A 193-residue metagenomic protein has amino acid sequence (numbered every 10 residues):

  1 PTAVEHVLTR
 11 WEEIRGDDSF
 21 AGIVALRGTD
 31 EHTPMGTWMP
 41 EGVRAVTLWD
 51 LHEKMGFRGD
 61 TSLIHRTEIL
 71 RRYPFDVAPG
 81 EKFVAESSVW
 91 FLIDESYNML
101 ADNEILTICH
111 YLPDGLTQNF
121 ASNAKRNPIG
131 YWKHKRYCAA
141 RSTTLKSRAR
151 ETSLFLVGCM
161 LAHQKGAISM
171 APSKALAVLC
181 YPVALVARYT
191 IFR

Functional and structural regions predicted by a protein language model:
T2, H6-T9, S88, L92 (+1 more regions): Alpha-helical elements of Rossmann-like donor-binding domains used by nucleotide-donor carbohydrate transfer enzymes
T2-T37: Conserved donor NDP-sugar-binding/catalytic core segment of glycosyltransferases
I14-D17, L145, G166: Alpha-solenoid repeat scaffolds
R27-Q118: Conserved nucleotide-sugar donor-binding catalytic segment
L106-L112, N119-K146: Catalytic core of nucleotide-sugar-dependent glycosyltransferases
S142-A149, K174-C180: Structural motif
R148-G158: Structural register within alpha-helical repeat arrays
C159-R193: Membrane-interface aromatic/basic loop that binds lipid-linked glycans or pyrophosphate carriers, typified by
